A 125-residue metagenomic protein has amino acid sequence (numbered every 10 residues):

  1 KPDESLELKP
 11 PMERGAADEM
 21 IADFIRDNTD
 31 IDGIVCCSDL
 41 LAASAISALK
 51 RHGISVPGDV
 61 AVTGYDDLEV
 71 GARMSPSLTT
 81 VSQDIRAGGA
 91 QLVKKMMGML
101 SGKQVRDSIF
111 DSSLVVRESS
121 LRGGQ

Functional and structural regions predicted by a protein language model:
K1-D18: Short beta-strand elements in bilobed, periplasmic/extracellular small-molecule ligand-binding domains
P2, D18, A22-G124: Flexible loop/turn connectors
